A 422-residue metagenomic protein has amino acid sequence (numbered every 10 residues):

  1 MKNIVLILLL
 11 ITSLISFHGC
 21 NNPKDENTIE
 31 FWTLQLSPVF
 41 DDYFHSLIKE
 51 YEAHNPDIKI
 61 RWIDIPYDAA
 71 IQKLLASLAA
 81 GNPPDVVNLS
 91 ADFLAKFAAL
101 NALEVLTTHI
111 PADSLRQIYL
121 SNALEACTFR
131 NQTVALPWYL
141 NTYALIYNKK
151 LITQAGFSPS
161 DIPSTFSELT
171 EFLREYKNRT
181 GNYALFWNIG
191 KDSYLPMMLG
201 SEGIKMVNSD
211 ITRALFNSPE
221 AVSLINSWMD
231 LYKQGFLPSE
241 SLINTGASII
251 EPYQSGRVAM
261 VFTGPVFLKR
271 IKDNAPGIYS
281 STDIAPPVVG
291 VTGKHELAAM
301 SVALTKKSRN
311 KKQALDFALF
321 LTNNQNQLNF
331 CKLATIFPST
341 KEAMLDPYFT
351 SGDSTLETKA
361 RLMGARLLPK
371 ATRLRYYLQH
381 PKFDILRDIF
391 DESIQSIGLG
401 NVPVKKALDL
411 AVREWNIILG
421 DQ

Functional and structural regions predicted by a protein language model:
D25-P38, I58-I63, D85-V86, V134: Short, well-ordered beta-strand elements
S37-K59, F390, L408: Short, polar/charged alpha-helical segment
E50-Y119, A126-T128, Q154-G156, P252 (+3 more regions): Extracytoplasmic "Venus flytrap"/periplasmic binding protein-like
A91-A144, T170-L173, N178, M197-E202 (+3 more regions): Hinge/lid segment of periplasmic solute-binding proteins
L94-A102, N122-D161, N188-D210, E296-T305 (+1 more regions): Periplasmic solute-binding protein
T107-Y119, I162, I204-I225, D273-G277 (+3 more regions): Short, solvent-exposed loop/beta-turn-alpha elements that line the ligand-binding surface or hinge of extracytoplasmic
T170-E175, I211-L242, P287: Glycine-centered hinge/linker elements that transmit conformational signals in sensory and ligand-binding systems
L333-D391, S396, D421: Long, aromatic- and glycine/proline-rich binding clefts that accommodate carbohydrate-like moieties
